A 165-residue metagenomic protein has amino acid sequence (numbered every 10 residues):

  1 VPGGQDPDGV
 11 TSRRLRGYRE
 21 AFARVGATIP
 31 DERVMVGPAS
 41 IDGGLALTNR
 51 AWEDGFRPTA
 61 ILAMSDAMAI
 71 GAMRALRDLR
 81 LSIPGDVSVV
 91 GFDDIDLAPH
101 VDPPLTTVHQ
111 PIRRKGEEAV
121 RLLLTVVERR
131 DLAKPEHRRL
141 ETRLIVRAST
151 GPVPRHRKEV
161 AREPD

Functional and structural regions predicted by a protein language model:
V1-D165: Bacterial carbohydrate/catabolite-sensing allosteric modules
